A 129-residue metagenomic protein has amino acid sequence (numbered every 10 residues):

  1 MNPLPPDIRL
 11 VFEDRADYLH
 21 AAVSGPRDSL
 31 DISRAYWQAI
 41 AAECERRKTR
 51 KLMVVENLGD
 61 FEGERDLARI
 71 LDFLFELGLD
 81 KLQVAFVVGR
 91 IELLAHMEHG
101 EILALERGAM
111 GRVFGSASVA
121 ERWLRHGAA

Functional and structural regions predicted by a protein language model:
M1-A129: Amphipathic, Lys/Arg-enriched alpha-helical "gate/interface" segment within cytosolic domains that mediates
